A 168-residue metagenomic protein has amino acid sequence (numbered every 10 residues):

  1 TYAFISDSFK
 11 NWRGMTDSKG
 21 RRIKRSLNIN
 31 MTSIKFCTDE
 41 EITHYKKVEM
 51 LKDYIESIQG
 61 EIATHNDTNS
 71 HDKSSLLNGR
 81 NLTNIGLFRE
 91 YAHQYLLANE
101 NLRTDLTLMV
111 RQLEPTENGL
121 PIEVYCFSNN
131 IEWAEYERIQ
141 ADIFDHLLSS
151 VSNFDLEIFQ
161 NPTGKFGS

Functional and structural regions predicted by a protein language model:
T1-H71: Soluble accessory domains appended to multi-pass membrane transport proteins
K47-S168: Long, non-transmembrane cytosolic or organellar matrix-exposed soluble domains/tails of integral membrane proteins
